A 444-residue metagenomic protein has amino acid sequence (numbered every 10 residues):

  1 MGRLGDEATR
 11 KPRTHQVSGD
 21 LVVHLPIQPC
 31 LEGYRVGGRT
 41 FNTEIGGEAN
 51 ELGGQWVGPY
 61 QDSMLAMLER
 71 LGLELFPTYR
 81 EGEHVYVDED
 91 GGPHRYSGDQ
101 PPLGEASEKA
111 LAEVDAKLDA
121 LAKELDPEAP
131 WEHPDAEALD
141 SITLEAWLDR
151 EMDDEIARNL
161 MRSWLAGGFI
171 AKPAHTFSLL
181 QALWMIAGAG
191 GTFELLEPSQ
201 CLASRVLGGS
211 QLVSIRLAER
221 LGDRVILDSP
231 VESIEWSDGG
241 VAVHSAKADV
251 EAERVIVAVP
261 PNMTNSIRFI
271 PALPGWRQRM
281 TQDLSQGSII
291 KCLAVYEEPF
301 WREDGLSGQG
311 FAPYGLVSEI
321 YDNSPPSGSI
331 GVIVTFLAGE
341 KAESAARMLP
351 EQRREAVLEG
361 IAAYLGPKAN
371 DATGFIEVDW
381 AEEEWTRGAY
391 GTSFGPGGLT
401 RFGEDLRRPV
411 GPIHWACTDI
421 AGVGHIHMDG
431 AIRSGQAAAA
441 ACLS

Functional and structural regions predicted by a protein language model:
M1-A8, L21-G46: Glycine-rich FAD pyrophosphate-binding loop
G2-P12, S97, G190, G240-A242 (+5 more regions): Conserved flavin/dinucleotide-binding core of flavoenzymes
T9, D126-P230, S237-G240, A258 (+4 more regions): Active-site/ligand-binding neighborhood in enzyme catalytic cores
E48-L121: Dinucleotide-binding Rossmann-like beta1-alpha1 core, especially the glycine-rich loop that anchors the ADP
M64-Y86, E155-R162, F300-G308, N370: A short alpha-helix-loop-beta-strand transition element characteristic of N-terminal alpha/beta dinucleotide-binding
V231, D249-M263: Short hydrophobic core segments
E235-V250: Conserved beta-strand-loop-beta-strand element in the redox core of flavoprotein oxidoreductases
V257-W276, L293: Flavin (primarily FAD) binding-site architecture
